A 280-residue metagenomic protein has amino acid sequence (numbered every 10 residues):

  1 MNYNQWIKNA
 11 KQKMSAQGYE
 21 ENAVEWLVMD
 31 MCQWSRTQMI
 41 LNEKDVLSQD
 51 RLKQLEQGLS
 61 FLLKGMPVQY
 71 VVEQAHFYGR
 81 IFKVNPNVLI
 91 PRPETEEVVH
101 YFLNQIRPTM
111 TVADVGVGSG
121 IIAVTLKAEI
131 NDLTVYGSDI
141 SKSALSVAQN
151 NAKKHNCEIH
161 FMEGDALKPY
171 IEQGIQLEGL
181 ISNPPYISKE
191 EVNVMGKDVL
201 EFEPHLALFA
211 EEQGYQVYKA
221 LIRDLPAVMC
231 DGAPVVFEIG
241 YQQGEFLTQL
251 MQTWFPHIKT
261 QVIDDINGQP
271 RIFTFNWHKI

Functional and structural regions predicted by a protein language model:
M1-Y70: N-terminal auxiliary segments of SAM/dcSAM-dependent transferases
Q5, K11-M14, E20, C32 (+5 more regions): N-terminal secretory/membrane-targeting helices
N9, W26, Q54-Q57, E97 (+6 more regions): Alpha-helical elements of Rossmann-like donor-binding domains used by nucleotide-donor carbohydrate transfer enzymes
E21, T109, D132, G174-L177 (+1 more regions): A general structural motif
S35, Y78-I81, D198-H205: Short, basic/glycine-rich phosphate-binding loops at helix/coil junctions that contact nucleotide phosphates
M39, L47, V71-V72, M195 (+2 more regions): Short clusters of hydrophobic/aromatic residues that line enzyme substrate/ligand-binding pockets
E56-N131, V135-V147, R271-T274: SAM-dependent Rossmann-like transferase core, predominantly class I methyltransferases with a strong bias toward
S138-H278: S-adenosylmethionine
